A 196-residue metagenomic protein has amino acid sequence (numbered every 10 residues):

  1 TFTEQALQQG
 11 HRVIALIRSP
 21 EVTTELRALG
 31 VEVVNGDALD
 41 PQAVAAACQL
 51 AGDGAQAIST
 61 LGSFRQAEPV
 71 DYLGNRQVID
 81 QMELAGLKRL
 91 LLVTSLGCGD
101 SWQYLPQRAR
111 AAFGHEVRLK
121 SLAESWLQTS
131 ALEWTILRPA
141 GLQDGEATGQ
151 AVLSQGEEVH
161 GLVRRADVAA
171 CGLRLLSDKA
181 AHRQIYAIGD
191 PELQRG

Functional and structural regions predicted by a protein language model:
T1-A28, D40-P41, Q49, R65 (+2 more regions): Oxidoreductase cofactor-interface core, primarily capturing Rossmann-like NAD(P)-dependent enzymes
V31-G54: Conserved Rossmann-fold cofactor-binding substructure of NAD(P)-dependent oxidoreductases
V34, T60, S95, A147: Short glycine/serine/threonine-biased micro-segments
D37, D71-Y72, E116: A conditional alpha-helix N-cap/helix-loop micro-motif detector
G54-L90, S121-E124: NAD(P)-cofactor binding segment of oxidoreductase domains
